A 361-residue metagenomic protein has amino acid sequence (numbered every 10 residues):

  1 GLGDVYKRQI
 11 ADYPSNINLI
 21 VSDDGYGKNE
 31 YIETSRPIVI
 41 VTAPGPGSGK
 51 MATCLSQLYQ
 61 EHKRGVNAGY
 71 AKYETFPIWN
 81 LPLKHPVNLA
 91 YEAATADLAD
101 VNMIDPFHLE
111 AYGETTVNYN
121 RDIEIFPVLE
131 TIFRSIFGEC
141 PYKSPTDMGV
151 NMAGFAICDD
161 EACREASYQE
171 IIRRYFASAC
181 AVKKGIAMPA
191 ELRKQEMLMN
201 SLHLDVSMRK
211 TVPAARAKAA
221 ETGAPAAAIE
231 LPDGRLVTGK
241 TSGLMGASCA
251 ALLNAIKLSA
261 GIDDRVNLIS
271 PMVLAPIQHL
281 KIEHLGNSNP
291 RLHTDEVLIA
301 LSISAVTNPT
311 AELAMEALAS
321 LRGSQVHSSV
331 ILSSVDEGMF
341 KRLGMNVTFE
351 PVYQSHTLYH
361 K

Functional and structural regions predicted by a protein language model:
L2-Y6: Short, small-residue-biased leader/transition segments that mark boundaries at the very start of proteins
K7-K28: N-terminal pre-Walker A segment at the start of P-loop NTPase domains
E30-R36: Phosphate-binding P-loop
I38, Y73, I78-K84, K194-D295 (+1 more regions): Conserved mixed alpha/beta catalytic, RNA-binding, or beta-rich assembly cores of soluble enzyme, regulatory
I38-H62: Glycine-rich phosphate-binding P-loop
N80-P127: Conserved nucleotide-sensing/catalytic segment adjacent to the nucleotide-binding pocket in NTP-handling enzymes
D122-E191: N-terminal leader/propeptide and maturation segments of large enzyme subunits in energy/redox metabolism and hydrolases
M199, A214, L274-K361: C-terminal binding/interaction regions
